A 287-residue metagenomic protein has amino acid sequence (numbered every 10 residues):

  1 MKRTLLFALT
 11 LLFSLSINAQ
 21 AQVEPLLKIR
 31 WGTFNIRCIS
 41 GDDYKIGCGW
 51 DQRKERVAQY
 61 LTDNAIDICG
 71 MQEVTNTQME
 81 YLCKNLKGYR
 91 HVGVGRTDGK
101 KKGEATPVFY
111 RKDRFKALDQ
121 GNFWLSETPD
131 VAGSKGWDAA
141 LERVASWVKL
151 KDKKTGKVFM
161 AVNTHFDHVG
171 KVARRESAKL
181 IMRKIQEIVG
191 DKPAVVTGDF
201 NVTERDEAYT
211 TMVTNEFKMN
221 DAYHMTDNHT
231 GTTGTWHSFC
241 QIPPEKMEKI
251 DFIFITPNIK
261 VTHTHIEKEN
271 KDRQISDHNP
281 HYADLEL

Functional and structural regions predicted by a protein language model:
K2, A19-N85, D98-G103, K179 (+1 more regions): N-terminal, active-site-proximal structural segment of metallo-dependent hydrolase catalytic domains
F7-S16: Bacterial N-terminal signal peptides
K28-D43, T106, L118-F123, K157-F166: Active-site-proximal beta-strand elements of phosphoester/diester hydrolases
R30-T33, I68-Q72, V92-G93, P107-V108 (+7 more regions): Structural recognition of the beta-strand scaffold that forms the well-ordered cores of secreted hydrolase catalytic
C38-S40, V74-M79, H168-K171, N201-Y209 (+2 more regions): Active-site environment of divalent metal-dependent phosphoester hydrolases
I68-V158, H265: Structured beta-strand-rich core segments of catalytic domains in phosphoester-bond hydrolases
V92-R111, S126-D130, D138-V144, D191 (+1 more regions): Active site of divalent-metal-dependent phosphoester/diester hydrolases
E142-T164, K171-T211, N220: His/acidic metal-ligating clusters that form di-metal
